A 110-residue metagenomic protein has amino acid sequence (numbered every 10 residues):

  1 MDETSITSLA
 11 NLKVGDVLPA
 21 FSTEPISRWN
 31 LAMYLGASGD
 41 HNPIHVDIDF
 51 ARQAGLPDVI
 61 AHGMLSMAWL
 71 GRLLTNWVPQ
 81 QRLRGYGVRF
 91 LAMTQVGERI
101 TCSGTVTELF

Functional and structural regions predicted by a protein language model:
D2-V59: Catalytic strand-loop segment that frames the active site of acyl-thioester-processing enzymes
E24-I26, T105-F110: Short, charged beta-turn/beta-strand-edge "cap" motif at the junction between a beta-strand and an adjacent loop
R52-T107: Hydrophobic beta-strand-centered segment that forms part of the acyl-chain substrate-binding groove
